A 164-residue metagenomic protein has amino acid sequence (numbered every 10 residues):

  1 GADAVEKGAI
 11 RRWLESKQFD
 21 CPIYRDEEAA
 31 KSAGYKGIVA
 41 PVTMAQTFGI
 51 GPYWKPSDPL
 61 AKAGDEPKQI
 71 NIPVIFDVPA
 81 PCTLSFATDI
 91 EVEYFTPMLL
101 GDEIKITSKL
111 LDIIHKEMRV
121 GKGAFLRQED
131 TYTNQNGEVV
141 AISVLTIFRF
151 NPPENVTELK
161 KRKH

Functional and structural regions predicted by a protein language model:
G1-D89, T157-H164: Hot-dog-fold acyl-thioester-processing enzymes
A87-H164: HotDog/MaoC-like acyl-thioester-processing domains
